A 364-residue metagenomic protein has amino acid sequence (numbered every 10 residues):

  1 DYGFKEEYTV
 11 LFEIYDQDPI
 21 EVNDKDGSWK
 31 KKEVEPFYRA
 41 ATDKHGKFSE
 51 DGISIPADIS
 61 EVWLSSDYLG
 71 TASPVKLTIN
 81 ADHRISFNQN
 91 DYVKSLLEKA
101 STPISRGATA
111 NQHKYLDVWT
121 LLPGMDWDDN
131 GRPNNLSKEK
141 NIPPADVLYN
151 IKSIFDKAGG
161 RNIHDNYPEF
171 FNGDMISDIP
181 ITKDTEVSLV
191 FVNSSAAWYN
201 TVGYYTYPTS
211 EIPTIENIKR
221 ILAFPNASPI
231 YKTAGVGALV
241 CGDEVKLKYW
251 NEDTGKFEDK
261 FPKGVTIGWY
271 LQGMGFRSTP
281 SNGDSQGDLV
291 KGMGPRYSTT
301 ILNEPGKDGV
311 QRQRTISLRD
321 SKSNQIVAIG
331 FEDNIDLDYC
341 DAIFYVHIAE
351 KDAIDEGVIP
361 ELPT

Functional and structural regions predicted by a protein language model:
D1-C340, A349-T364: Extracellular distal adhesion/interaction modules in secreted or cell-surface proteins
